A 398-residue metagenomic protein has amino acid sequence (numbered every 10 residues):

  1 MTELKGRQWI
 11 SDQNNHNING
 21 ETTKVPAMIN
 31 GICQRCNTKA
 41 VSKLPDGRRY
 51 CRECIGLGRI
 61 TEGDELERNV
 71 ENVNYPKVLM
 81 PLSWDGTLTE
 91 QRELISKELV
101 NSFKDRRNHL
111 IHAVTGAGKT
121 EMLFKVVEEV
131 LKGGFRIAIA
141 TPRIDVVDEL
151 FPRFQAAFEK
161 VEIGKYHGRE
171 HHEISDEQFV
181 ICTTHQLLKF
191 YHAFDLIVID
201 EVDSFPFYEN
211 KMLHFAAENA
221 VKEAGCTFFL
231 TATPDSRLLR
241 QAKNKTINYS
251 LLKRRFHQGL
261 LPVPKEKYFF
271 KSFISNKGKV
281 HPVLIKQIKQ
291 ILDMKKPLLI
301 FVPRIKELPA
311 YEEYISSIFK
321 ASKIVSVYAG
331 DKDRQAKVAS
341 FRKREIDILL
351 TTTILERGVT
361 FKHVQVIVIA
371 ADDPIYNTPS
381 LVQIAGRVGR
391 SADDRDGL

Functional and structural regions predicted by a protein language model:
T22-N74: Interdomain "pre-motor" coupling segment immediately N-terminal to P-loop NTPase/helicase cores
W84-R107: N-terminal pre-P-loop "Q-motif" helix
K104-E128: Walker A/P-loop
T141-E149, R153, G164-I174, C182-K189 (+3 more regions): Conserved helicase motor
H185-F229: SF2 helicase catalytic motif II
E201-S204, D331, A336-V338, R342-D347 (+1 more regions): Conserved RecA-like helicase motor core of SF1/SF2 enzymes
K222-R237, A385-L398: Conserved segment of the helicase C-terminal RecA-like domain
T246-L308, E312, F319, I324: Conserved interdomain linker/interface between the two RecA-like ATPase lobes of SF2 helicase motors
